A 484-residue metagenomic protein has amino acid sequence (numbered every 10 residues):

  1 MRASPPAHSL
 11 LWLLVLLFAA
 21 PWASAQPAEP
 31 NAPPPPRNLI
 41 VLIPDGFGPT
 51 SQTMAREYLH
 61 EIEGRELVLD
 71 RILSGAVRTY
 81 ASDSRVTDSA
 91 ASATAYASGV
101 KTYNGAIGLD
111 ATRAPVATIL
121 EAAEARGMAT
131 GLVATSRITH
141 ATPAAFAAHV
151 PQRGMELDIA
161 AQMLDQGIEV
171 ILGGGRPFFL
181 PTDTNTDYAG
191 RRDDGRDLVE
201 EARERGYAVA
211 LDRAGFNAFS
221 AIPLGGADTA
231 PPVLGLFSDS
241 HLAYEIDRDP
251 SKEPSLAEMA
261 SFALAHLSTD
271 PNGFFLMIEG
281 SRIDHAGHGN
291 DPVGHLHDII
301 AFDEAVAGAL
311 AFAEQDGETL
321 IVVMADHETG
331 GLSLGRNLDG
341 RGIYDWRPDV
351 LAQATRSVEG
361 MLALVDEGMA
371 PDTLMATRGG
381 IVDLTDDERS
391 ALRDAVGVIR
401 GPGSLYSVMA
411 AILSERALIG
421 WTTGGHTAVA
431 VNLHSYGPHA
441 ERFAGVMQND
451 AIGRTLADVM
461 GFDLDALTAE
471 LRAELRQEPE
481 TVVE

Functional and structural regions predicted by a protein language model:
M1-P6: N-terminal secretory signal peptides that target proteins for export/translocation
S9-P21: Bacterial N-terminal signal peptides
A23-P30: Boundary at the C-terminal end of the N-terminal hydrophobic targeting segment
P36-L39, F47-Q52, E57-T94, Y103 (+1 more regions): A post-motif C-terminal structural segment
G108-A117, V150-G154: Glycine-rich anion/phosphate-binding loops
T130-V133: Short hydrophobic alpha-helical runs that function as membrane-insertion/retention elements
